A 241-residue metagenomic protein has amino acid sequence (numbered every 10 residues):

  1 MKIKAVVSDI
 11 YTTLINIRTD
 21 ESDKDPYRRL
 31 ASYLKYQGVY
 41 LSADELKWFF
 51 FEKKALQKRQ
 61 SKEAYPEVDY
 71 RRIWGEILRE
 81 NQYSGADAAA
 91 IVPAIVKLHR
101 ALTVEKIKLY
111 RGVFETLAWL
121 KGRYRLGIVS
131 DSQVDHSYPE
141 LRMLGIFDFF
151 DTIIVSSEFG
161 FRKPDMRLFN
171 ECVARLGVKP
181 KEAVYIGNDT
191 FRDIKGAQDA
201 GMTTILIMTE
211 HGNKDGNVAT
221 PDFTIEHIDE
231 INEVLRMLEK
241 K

Functional and structural regions predicted by a protein language model:
M1-V6, N16-D20, L41-D44, A89 (+2 more regions): Asp-based, Mg2+/Mn2+-dependent phosphohydrolase catalytic module
K2-R111: N-terminal helical cap/lid subdomain that shapes the substrate entry/recognition surface in HAD-like hydrolases
E105, G122-R123: Structured helix-beta-strand junction loops
